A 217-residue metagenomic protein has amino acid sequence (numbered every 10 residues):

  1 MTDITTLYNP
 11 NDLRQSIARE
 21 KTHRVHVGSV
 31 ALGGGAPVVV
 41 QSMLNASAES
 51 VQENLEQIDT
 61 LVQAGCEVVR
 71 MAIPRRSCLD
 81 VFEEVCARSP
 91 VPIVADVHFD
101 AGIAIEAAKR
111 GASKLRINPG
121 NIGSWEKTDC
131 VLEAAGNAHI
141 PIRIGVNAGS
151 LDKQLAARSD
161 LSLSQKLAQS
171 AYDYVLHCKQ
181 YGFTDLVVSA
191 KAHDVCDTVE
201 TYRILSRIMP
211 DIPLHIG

Functional and structural regions predicted by a protein language model:
T2-D12, I17-M71, R75-A95, F99-P213: Alpha/beta enzyme core
H215-G217: Interdomain boundary/hinge elements
